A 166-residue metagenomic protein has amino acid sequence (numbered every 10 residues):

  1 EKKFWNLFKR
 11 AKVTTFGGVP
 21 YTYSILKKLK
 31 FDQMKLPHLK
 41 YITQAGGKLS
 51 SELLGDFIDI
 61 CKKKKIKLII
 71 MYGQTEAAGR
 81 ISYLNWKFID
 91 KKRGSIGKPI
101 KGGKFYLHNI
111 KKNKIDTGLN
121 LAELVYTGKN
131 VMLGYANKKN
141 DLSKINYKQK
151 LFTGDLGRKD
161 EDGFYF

Functional and structural regions predicted by a protein language model:
W5, V13-G18, K27-K91, K104 (+1 more regions): Gly/Ser/Thr-rich phosphate-binding loop
A11, G73, K111, I115 (+2 more regions): AMP-binding (ANL) adenylation modules
Y21-Y23, L49, V131: Alpha-helix capping/helix-boundary segments
G46, G73, G97, G128 (+1 more regions): Active-site glycine-centered loops adjacent to acidic/histidine catalytic or metal-binding residues that shape
G79, K101-G103, A122, G154: Change "...and in nucleic-acid phosphodiester-cleaving endonucleases..." to "...and in nucleic-acid processing enzymes
G94-I100, N146-Q149: Short Gly/Pro-enriched turn/cap motifs at secondary-structure boundaries
E123-F166: Conserved ATP-binding/catalytic segment of the ANL
